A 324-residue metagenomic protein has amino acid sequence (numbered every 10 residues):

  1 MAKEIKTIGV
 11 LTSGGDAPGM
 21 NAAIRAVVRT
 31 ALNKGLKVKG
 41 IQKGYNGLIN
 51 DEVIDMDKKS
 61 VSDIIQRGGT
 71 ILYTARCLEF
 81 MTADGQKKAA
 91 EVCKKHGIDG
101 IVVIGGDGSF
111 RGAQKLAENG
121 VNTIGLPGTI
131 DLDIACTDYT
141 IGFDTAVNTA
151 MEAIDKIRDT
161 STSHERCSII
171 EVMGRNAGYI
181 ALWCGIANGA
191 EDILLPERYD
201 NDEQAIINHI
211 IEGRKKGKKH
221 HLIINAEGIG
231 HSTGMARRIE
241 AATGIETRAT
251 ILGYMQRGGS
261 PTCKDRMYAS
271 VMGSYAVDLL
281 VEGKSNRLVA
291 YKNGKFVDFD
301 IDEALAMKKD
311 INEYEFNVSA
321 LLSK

Functional and structural regions predicted by a protein language model:
A2, L48-I101, G108-S109, I141-N148 (+2 more regions): Glycine-rich oxoanion-binding loops at beta->alpha junctions
A2-I49: N-terminal phosphate-binding or glycine-rich loops at protein starts, especially the Walker A/P-loop of NTPases
T7-G14, T70-A75, G100-V103, S168-E171 (+1 more regions): Short glycine-rich or small-residue beta-strand-to-loop segments that form or flank ligand, phosphate, metal/Fe-S
S13-D16, I41-N46, R76-C77, G106-G108 (+7 more regions): Short, ordered loop/turn segments at secondary-structure junctions
A22-V27, G108-V121, A181: Short Gly/Thr/Asp-enriched flexible loops that form oxyanion-binding sites at enzyme active sites
V103-G105, K115, N122, F143-E246 (+1 more regions): Accessory alpha-helical/coil subdomains and C-terminal extensions that flank or cap enzyme catalytic cores
R287-K324: Phosphate-binding loop/pocket of nucleotide- and phosphate-handling active sites
